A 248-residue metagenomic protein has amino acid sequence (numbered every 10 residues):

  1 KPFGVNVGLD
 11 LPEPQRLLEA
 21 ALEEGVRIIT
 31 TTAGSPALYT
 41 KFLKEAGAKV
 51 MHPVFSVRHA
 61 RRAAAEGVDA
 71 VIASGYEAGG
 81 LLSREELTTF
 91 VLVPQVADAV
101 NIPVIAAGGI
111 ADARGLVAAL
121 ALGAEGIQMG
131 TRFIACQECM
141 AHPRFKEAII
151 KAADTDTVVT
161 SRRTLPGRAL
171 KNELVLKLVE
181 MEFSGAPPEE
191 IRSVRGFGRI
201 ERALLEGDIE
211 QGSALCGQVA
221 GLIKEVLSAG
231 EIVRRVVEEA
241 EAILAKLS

Functional and structural regions predicted by a protein language model:
K1-A99, P103: Active-site entrance/lid segments in N-terminal catalytic domains of soluble metabolic enzymes
V7, L11, T32-A33, G108-G109 (+2 more regions): Short loop or secondary-structure boundary microenvironments that flank and position key functional residues
S83-I105, A111-S248: Conserved active-site-proximal phosphate/metal-binding subdomains
